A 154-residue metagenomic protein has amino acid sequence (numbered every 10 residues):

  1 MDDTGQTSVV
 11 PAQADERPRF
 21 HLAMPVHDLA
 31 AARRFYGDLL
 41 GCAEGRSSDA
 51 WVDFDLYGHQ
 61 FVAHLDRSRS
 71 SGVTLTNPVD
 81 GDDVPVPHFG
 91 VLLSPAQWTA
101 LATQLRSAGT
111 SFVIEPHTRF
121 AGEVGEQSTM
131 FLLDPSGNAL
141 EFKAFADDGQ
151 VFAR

Functional and structural regions predicted by a protein language model:
D2-F20, A43-P95, T99-L133, F145-R154: Vicinal oxygen chelate
A30-A31, A96: Short alpha-helical
A32-G37, L105, G137: Conserved active-site tyrosine of GNAT-family acetyltransferases
A139-F142: Short glycine-/small-residue motifs
